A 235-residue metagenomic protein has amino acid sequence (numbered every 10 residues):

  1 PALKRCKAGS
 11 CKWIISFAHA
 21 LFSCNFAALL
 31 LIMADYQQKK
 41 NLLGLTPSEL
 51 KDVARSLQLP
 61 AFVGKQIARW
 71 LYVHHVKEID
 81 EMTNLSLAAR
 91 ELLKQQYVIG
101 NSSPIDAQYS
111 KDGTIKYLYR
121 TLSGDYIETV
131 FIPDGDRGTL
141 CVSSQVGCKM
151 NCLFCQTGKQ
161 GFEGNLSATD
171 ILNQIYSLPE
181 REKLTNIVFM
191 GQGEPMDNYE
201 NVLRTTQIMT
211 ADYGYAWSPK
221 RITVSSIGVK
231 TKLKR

Functional and structural regions predicted by a protein language model:
P1-L3, A8, L29: Intrinsically disordered, low-complexity segments enriched in serine/proline and basic residues
L3, Q58-L59, V98, K183 (+1 more regions): Residue-level recognition of short, structured coil/turn motifs that connect secondary structure elements
K7-A8, C24-F26, N201: Local alpha-helix boundary/kink/capping signal
A18-A20, A27: Short hydrophobic alpha-helical segments enriched in small aliphatic residues
N25-G138: Flexible, acidic/Gly-rich N-terminal and inter-domain linker regions that tether and position cofactor-handling modules
D125-R235: Conserved Radical SAM active-site core
